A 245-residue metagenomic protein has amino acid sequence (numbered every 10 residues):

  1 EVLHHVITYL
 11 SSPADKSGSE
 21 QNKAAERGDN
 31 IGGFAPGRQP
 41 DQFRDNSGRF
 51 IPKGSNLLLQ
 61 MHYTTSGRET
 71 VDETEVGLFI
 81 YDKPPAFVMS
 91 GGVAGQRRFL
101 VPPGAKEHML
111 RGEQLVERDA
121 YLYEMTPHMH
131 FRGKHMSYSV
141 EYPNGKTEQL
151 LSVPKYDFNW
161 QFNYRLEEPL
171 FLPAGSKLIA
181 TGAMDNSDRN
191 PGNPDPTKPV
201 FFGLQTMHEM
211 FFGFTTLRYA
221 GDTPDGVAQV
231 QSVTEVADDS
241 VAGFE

Functional and structural regions predicted by a protein language model:
E1-Y121, T126-F244: Beta-strand-centric surfaces of beta-sandwich/beta-rich domains
